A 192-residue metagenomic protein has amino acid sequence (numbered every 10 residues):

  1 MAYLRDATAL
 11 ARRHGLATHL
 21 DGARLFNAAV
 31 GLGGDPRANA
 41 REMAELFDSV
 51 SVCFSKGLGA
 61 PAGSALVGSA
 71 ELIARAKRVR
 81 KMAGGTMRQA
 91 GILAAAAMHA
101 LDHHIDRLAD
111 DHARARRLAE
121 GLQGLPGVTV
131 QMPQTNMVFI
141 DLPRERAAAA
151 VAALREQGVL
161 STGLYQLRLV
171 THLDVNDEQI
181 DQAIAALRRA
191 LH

Functional and structural regions predicted by a protein language model:
M1-R144, A148-V175, A183-L191: Conserved PLP-enzyme active-site core in the AAT-like
E178: Phosphate-binding glycine-rich loop
